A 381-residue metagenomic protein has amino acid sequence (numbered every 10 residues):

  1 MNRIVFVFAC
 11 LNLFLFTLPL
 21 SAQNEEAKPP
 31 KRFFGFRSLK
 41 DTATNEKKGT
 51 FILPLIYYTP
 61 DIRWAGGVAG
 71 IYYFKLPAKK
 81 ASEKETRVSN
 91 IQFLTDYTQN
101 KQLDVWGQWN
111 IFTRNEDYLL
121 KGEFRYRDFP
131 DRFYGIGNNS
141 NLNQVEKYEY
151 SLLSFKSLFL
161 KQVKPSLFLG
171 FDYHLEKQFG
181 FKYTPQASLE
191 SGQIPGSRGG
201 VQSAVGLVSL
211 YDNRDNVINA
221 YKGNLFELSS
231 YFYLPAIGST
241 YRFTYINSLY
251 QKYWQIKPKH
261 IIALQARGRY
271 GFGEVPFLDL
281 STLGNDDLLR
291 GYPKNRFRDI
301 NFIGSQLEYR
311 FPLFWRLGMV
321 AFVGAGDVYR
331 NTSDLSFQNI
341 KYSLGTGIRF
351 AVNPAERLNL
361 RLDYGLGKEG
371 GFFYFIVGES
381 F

Functional and structural regions predicted by a protein language model:
F8-T17: Bacterial N-terminal signal peptides
N24-E25, F36-K48, L76-V88, R114-L119 (+7 more regions): Short loop/turn motifs that connect adjacent beta-strands in outer-membrane beta-barrel proteins
T42-T50, Y57-V201, L283, R296-R298 (+2 more regions): Gram-negative/organellar outer-membrane beta-barrel architecture
T50-I52, S89-F93, Y118-G122, L167-F171 (+9 more regions): Transmembrane beta-strands of outer-membrane beta-barrel proteins
P54-I56, V68-Y72, G107-I111, S157-K161 (+9 more regions): Residues on the lipid-exposed face of transmembrane beta-strands in outer-membrane beta-barrel proteins
V68-A69, Y73-N90, D128-R132, V208-I237 (+2 more regions): Surface-exposed extracellular loop regions of Gram-negative outer-membrane beta-barrel proteins
Y73-P77, D96-N100, R127-D131, E176-G180 (+6 more regions): Sequence/structural signature of outer-membrane beta-barrel proteins
L210, N216-L313, F322: C-terminal outer-membrane beta-barrel translocator/porin domains of Gram-negative envelope proteins and their
